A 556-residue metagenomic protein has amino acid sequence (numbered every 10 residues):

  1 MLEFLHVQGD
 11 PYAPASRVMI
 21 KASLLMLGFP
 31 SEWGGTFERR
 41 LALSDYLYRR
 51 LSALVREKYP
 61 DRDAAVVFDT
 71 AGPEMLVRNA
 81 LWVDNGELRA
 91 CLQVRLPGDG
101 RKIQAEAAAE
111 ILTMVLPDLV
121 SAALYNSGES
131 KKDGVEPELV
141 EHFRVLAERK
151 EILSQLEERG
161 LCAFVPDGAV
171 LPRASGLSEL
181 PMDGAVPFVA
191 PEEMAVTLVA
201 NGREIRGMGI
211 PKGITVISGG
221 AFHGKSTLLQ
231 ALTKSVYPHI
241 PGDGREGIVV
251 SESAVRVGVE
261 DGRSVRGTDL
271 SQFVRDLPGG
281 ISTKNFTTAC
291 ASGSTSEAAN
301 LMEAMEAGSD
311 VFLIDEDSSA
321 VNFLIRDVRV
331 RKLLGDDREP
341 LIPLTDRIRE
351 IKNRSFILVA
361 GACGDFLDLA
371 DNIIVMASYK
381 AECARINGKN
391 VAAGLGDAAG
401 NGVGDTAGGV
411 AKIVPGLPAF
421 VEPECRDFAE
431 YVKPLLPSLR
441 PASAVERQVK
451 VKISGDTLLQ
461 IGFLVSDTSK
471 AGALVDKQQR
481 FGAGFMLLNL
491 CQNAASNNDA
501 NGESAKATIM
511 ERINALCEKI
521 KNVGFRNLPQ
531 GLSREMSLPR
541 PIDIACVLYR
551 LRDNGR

Functional and structural regions predicted by a protein language model:
M1-G160, L171: N-terminal accessory targeting/assembly segments
P172-E204, A254, G258, V265 (+1 more regions): N-terminal pre-Walker A segment at the start of P-loop NTPase domains
R206-T233: Glycine-rich phosphate-binding P-loop
S235-R275: AAA+/P-loop NTPase substrate/partner-engagement loops
F273-S294, I325-R338: Flexible beta-alpha connector loops of hexameric P-loop NTPases
S292-A304: Conserved alpha-helical scaffold flanking the Walker A/P-loop in AAA+ ATPase domains
A304-K352, A362-D368, N372-N390: Conserved P-loop NTPase nucleotide-binding/switch module
E350-I351, A362-R556: Conserved NTP phosphate-binding and transfer environment spanning the P-loop NTPase/kinase superfamily
